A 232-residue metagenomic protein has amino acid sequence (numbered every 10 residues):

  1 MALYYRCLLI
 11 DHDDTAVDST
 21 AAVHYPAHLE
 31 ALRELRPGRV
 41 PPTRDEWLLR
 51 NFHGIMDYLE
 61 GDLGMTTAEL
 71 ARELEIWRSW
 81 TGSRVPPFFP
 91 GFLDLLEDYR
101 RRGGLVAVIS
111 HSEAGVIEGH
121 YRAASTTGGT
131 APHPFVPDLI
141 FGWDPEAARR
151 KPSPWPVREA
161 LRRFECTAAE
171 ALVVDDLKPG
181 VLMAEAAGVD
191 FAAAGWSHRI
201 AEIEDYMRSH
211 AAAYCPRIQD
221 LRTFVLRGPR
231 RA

Functional and structural regions predicted by a protein language model:
M1-R6, E97, E113-A114, E118-A232: Asp-based, Mg2+/Mn2+-dependent phosphohydrolase catalytic module
A2-D94, R101-R102: N-terminal helical cap/lid subdomain that shapes the substrate entry/recognition surface in HAD-like hydrolases
D11, V108-H111, D175: Conserved residues at beta->alpha junctions
F88, I109, R149: Residue-level marker of regulatory loop/turn positions in helix-turn-helix DNA-binding domains and in histidine
R102-G103, H210: Structured helix-beta-strand junction loops
G103-G104, V189: A short helix->loop->beta-strand "cap" motif at the edges of active sites that frequently abuts
